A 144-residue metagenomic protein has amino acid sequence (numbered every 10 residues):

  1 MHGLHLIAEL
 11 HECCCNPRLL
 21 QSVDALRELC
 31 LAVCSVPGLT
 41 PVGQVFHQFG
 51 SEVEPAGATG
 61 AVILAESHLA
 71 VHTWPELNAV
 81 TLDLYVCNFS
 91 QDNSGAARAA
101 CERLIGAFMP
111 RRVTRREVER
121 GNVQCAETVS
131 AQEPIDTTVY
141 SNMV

Functional and structural regions predicted by a protein language model:
M1-V144: Polybasic/polar functional segments that serve as interface/processing modules
